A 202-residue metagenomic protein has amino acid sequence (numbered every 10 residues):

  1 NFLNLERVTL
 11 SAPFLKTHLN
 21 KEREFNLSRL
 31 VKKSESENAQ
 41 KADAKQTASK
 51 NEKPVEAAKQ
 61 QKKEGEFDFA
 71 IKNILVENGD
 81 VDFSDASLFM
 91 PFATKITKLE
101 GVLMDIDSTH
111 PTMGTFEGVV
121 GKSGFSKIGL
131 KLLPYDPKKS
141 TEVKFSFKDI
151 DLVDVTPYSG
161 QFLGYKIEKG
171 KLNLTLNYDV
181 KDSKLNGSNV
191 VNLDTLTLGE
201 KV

Functional and structural regions predicted by a protein language model:
N1-K98, D182, L193-V202: Secondary-structure transition motifs
N1-L5, L10, L15-L19, A58-F67 (+5 more regions): Extended lipid/amphipathic-ligand handling interfaces
F25-S28, I150, Y165: Flexible, active-site-adjacent loop/turn segments at secondary-structure boundaries
K122: An active-site-proximal beta-strand-loop segment
